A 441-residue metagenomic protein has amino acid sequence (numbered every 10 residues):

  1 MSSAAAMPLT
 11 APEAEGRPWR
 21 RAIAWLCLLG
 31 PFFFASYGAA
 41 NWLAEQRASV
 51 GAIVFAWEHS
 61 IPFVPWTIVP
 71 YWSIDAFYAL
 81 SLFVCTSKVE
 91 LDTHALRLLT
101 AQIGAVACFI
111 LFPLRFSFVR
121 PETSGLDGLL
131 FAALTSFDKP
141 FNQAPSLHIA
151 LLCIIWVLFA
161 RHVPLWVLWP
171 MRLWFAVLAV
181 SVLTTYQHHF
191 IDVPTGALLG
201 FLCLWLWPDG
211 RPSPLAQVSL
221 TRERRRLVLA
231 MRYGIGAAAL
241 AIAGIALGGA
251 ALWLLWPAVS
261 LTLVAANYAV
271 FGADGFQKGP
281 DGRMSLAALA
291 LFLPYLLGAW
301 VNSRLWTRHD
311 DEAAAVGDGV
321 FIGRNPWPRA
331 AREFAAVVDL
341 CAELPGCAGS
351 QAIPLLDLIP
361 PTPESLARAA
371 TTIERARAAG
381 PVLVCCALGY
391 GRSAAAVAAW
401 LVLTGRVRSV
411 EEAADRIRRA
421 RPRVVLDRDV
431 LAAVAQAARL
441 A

Functional and structural regions predicted by a protein language model:
S2-F77, P121-E122, F131, G272-M284: N-terminal transmembrane-helix/juxtamembrane module of multi-pass inner/ER membrane proteins
F34-A35, Q102-I110, L173-Y186, A237-A243 (+1 more regions): Aromatic-anchored segments of alpha-helical transmembrane domains
N41-H59, V84-M171, L178-A179, L202-L204 (+3 more regions): Membrane-interface loops
I68-S81, H148-I154: Hydrophobic alpha-helical transmembrane segments
D127-L134, W300-V384, A399-A441: Cysteine-based protein phosphatase catalytic domain of the PTP/DSP
L151-L152, H188-P208: Alpha-helical transmembrane segments that form the membrane-embedded catalytic/substrate-binding core of multi-pass
L199-A230, G236: C-terminal membrane module of polytopic membrane proteins
A238-T307: RNA-binding accessory domains that recognize and position tRNA/RNA substrates
